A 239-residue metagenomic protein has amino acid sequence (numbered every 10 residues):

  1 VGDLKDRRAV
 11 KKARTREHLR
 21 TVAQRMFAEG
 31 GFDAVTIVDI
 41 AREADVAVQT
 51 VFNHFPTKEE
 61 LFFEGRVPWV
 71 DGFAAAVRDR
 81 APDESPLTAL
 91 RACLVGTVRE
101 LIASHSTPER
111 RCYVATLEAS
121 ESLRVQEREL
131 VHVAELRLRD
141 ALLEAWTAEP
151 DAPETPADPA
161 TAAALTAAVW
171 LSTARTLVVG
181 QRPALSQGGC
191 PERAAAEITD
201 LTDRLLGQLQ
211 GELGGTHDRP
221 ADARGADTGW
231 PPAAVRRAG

Functional and structural regions predicted by a protein language model:
V1-V46, F63: Basic, helix-initiating cap at the start of DNA-binding domains
R14, E59-W69, A134: Alpha-helical DNA-contacting segments of helix-turn-helix folds
L19, T57-F62, G72-F73: Short amphipathic alpha-helical segment with a characteristic S/N-K-E followed by hydrophobic residues
A47-F55: Short hydrophobic/aromatic patch on the recognition helix
D71-Y113: Hydrophobic alpha-helical connector segments
P108-R137, T155-P156, A195: Short secondary-structure transition hinges
E121-P150, T161-L165: Amphipathic alpha-helical packing segments from all-alpha helical-bundle domains
D140, E144, V179-G239: C-terminal peripheral helix-coil segments that are non-catalytic and often amphipathic
